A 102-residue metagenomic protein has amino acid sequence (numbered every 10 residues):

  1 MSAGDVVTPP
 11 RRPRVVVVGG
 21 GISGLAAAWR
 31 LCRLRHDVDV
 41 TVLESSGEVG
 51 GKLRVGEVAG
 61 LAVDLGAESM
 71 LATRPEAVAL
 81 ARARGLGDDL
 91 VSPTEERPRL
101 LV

Functional and structural regions predicted by a protein language model:
M1-S2: Compositionally biased, low-complexity intrinsically disordered regions
V6-S23, T41: Beta1/beta-strand and adjacent pyrophosphate-binding region of the FAD-binding site in flavoprotein oxidoreductases
P10, R35, P93-E95: A generic fold-level signal
V16-V18, C32-A59: Glycine-rich FAD pyrophosphate-binding loop
G19-G24, G50-G51, G66, G85: Glycine-centered flexibility sites
S23-A26, S45: Conserved SAM-binding loop
A27-L31: Hydrophobic residues within alpha-helices that form the first helical element adjacent to the glycine-rich loop
A59-V102: Dinucleotide-binding Rossmann-like beta1-alpha1 core, especially the glycine-rich loop that anchors the ADP
